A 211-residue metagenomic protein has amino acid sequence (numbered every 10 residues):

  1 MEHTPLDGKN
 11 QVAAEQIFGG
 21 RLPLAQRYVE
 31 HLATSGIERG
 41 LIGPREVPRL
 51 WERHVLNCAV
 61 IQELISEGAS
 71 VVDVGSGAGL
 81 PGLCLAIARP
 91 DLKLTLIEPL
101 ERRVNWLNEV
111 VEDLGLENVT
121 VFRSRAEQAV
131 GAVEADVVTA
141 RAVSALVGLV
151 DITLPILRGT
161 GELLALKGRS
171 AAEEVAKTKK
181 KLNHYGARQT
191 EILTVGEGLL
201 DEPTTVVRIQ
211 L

Functional and structural regions predicted by a protein language model:
M1-V72, A88, R102-N105, E109-F122: Class I SAM-dependent transferase core
V74-S76: Conserved beta-strand/loop positions that form the S-adenosyl-L-methionine
A78-D91: Conserved SAM-binding loop of SAM-dependent methyltransferases across substrates and taxa, primarily the Class I
R89, L157-G159: Helix-to-beta-strand junctions that scaffold the AdoMet/dcAdoMet cofactor pocket in Class I SAM-dependent enzymes
K93-E98: Conserved SAM-binding motif I beta-strand of class I
R123-Q128, V143-S144: Conserved SAM/SAH-binding loop
E127-V137: A short acidic, Gly/Pro-enriched loop at the edge of an enzyme's catalytic core that lines a small-molecule cofactor
R169-L211: Active-site capping/gating segments
